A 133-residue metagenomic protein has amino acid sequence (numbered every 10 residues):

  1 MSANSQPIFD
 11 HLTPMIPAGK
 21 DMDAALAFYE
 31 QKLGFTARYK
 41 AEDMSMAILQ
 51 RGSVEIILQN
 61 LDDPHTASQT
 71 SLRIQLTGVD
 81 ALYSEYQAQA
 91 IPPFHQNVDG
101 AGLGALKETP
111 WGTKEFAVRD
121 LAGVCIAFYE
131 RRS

Functional and structural regions predicted by a protein language model:
M1-L26, L72, Y129-S133: N-terminal beta-strand motif that seeds the catalytic metal site of vicinal oxygen chelate
P7-D10, P64-Q69, P110: Short glycine-enriched loop/turn motifs at secondary-structure junctions
G19-M22, L72-C125: Vicinal oxygen chelate
Y29, D62, Y86: Short, flexible helix/strand-to-coil boundary loops that buttress conserved ligand/catalytic motifs in alpha/beta
E30-Q31, Q50: Alpha-helical segments within the soluble intracellular
Q31-A37, A90-I91: Conserved acetyl-CoA-binding loop of GNAT-fold acetyltransferases
T36-S71, L76, C125-E130: Conserved short beta-strand elements that form part of the metal-binding/catalytic scaffold of enzyme active sites
